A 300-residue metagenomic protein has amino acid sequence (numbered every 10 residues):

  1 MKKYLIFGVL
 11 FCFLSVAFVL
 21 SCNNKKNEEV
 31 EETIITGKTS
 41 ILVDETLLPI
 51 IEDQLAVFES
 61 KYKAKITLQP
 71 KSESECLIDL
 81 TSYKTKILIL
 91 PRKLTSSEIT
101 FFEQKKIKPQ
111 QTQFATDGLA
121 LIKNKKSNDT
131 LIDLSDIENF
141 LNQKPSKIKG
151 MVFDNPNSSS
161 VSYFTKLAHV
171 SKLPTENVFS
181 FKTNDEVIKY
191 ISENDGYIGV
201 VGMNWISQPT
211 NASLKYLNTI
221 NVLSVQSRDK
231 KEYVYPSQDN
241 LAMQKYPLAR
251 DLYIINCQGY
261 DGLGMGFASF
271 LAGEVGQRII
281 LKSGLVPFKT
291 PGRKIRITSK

Functional and structural regions predicted by a protein language model:
M1-L20: Sec-dependent bacterial lipoprotein signal peptides
Y4, C22-S60, I78, Q110-D117 (+1 more regions): Exported/periplasmic ABC-transporter solute-binding proteins
A64, S82-K93, E193-V200: Alpha-to-beta junction loops
K65-E73: A short beta-strand-loop structural module common to alpha/beta enzyme folds
K71, I89-R92, S97, K182 (+1 more regions): Short beta-strand and adjacent tight-turn residues that come in two discontinuous sequence segments and form the edges
S74-K105: Pocket-flanking alpha-helical
